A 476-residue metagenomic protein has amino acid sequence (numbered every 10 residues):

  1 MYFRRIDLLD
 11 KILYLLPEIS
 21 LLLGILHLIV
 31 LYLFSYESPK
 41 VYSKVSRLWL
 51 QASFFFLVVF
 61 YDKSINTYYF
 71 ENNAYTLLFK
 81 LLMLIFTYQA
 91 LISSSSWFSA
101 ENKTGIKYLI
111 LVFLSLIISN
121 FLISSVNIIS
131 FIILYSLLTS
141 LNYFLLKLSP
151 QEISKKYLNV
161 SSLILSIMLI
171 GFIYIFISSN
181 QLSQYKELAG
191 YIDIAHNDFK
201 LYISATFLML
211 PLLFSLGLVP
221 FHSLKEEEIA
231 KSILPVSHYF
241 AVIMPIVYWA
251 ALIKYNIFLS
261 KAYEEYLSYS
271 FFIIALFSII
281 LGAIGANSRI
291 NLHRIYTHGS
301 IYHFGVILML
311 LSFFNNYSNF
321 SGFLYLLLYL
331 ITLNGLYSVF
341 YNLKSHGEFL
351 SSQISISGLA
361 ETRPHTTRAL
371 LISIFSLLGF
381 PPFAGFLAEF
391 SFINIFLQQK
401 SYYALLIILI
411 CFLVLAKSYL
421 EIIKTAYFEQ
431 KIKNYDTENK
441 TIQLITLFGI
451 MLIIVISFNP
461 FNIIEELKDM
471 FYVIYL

Functional and structural regions predicted by a protein language model:
M1-L476: Alpha-helical transmembrane segments of multi-pass membrane proteins predominantly involved in bioenergetics
